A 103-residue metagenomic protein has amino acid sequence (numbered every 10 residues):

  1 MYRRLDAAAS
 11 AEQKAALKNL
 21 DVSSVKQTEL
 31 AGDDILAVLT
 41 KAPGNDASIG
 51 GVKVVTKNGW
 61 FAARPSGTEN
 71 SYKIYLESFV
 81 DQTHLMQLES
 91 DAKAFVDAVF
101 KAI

Functional and structural regions predicted by a protein language model:
M1-G67, S71-Y75, D81-E89, K93-I103: Phosphate-binding and adjacent anionic-ligand microenvironments
